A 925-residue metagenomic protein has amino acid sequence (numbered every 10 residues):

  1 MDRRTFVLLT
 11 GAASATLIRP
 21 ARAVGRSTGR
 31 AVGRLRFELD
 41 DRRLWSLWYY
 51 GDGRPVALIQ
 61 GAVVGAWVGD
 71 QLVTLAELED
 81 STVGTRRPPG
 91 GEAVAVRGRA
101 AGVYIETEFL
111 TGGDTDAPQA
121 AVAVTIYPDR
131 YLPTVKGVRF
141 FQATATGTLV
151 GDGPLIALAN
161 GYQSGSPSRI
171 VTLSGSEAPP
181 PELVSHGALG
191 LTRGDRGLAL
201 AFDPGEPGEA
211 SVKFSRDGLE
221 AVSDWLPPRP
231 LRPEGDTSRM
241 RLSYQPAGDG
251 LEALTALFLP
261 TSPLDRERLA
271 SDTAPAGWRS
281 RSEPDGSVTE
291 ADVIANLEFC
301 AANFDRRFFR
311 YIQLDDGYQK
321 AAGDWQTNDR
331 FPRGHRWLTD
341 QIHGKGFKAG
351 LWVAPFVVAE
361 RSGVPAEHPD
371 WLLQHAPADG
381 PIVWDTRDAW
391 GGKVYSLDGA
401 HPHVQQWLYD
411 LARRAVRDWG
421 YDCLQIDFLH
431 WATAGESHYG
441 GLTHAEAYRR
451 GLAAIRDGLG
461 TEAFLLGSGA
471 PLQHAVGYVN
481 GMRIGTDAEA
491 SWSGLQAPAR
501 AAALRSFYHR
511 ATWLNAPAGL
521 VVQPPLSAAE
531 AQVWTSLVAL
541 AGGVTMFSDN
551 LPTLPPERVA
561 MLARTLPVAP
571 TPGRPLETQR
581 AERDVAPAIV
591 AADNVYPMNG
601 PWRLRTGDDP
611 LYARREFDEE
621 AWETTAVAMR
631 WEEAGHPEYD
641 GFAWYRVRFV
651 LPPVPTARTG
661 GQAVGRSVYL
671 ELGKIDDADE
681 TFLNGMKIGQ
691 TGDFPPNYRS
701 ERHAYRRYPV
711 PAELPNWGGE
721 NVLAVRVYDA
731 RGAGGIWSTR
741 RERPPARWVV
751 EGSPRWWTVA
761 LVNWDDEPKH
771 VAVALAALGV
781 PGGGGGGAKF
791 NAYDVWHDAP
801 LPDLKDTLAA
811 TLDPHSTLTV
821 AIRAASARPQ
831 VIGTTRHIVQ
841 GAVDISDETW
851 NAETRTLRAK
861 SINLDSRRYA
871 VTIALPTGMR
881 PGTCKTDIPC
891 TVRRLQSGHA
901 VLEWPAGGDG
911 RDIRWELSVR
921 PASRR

Functional and structural regions predicted by a protein language model:
T5-A23: N-terminal export signals
G29-A95, G600-E619, E623-A626: Acidic-aromatic substrate-binding/catalytic surfaces of carbohydrate-active enzymes
P180-D272, P525, G732-A733, T807-L812: Beta-strand-rich recognition/accessory modules
A274-W278, S282-R413, W419-C423, L429-S437: Aromatic-lined carbohydrate-binding/catalytic grooves of carbohydrate-active enzymes
A366-Q406, D410, E446, R450-P556 (+1 more regions): Glycan-recognition surfaces
V538-A541, M546, D584-A592, Y645 (+3 more regions): Carbohydrate-binding surface patches
G600-P610, R614-F617, W622-W631, D693-P696 (+1 more regions): An acidic-aromatic loop/edge-strand motif
W622, F649-L651, P655-I688, L723-V727: Aromatic-lined ligand-binding clefts that engage carbohydrates, nucleic acids, or primary amines
